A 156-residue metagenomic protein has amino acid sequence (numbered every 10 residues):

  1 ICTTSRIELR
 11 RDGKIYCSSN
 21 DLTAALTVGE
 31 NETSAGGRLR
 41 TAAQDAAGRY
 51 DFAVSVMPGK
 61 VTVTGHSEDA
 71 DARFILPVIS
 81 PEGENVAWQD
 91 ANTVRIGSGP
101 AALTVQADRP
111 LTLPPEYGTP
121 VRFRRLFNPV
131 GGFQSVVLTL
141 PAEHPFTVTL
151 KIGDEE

Functional and structural regions predicted by a protein language model:
I1-D71: Catalytic and substrate-binding regions of extracellular carbohydrate-active enzymes, especially polysaccharide lyases
T33-A43, V63, T93-G97, G131-P141 (+1 more regions): Generic recognition of long tandem-repeat/solenoid scaffolds
G48-V56, A101-A107, T112: Broad, structure-driven detector of short, well-ordered beta-strand segments within folded domains
D51-P58, P77-E82, T149-D154: Extended Gly/Ser/Thr-rich low-complexity repeat segments, especially those forming or decorating extracellular
V54-V56, A87, T139: Sterically constrained small-residue positions within well-ordered secondary structures of folded domains
T62-G99: Acidic (Asp/Glu-rich), glycine- and aromatic
A70-P77, Q106-E156: Beta-strand-rich recognition/accessory modules
R95-V105, F127: Basic, ligand-binding patches in group-transfer machinery, especially extracytoplasmic/periplasmic segments
